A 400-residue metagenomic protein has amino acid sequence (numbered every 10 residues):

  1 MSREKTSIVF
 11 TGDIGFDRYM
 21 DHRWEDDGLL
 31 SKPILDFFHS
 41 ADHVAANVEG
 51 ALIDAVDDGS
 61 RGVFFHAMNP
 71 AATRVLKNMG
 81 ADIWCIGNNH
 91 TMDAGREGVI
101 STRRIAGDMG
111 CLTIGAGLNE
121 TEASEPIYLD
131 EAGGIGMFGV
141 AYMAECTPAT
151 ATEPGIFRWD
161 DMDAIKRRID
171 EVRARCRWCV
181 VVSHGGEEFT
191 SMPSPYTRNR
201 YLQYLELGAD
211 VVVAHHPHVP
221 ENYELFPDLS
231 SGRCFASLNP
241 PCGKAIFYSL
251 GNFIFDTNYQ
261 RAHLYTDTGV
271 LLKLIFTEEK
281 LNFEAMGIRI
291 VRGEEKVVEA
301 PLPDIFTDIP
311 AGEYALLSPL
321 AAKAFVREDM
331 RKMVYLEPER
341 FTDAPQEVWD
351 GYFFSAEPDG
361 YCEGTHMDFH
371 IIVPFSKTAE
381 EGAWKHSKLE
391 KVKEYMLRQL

Functional and structural regions predicted by a protein language model:
M1-G95, T102, G107, T113: N-terminal catalytic scaffold of extracellular/periplasmic and nuclease hydrolases that process anionic headgroups
D13, A46, I86, H90 (+5 more regions): Divalent metal-coordination and catalytic microenvironments
G15, H263-L400: A short C-terminal boundary segment appended to hydrolase-like catalytic domains
D17-Y19, L52-A55, N89-R103, E120-E125 (+4 more regions): Active-site environment of divalent metal-dependent phosphoester hydrolases
Y19-K32, H66-A67, L129-V181, E187 (+2 more regions): Binuclear metal-dependent hydrolase catalytic cores centered on His/Asp/Glu-rich metal-binding motifs
A41-I53, N88, I169-M192: Short acidic, glycine-rich surface-loop motifs adjacent to enzyme active sites
A55-K77, W178-D210: Active-site-proximal segments of metal-dependent phosphoesterases and phosphodiesterases across multiple
G80-I83, P195-V270: Conserved beta-sheet core of the metallophosphoesterase superfamily
